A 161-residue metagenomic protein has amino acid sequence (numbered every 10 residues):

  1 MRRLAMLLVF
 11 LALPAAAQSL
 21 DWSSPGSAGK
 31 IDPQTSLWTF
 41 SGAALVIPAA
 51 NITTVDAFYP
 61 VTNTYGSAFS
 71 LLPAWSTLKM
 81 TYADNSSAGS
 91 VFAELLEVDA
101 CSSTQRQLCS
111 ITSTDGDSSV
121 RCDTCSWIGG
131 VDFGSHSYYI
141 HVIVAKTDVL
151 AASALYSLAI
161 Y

Functional and structural regions predicted by a protein language model:
M1-L4: Positively charged n-region of N-terminal signal peptides that target proteins for export
A12-P14: N-terminal signal peptide c-region/cleavage motif recognized by signal peptidases
A17-T53: Glycan-recognition and processing domains
P48-L72: Short beta-strands within extracellular/lumenal beta-sheet-rich domains
L71-N85: A short beta-strand element within beta-rich, extracytoplasmic domains of secreted/secretory-pathway proteins
A88-C101: Short, surface-exposed beta-strand/strand-loop-strand elements in extracellular ectodomains
T104-V131: Extracellular carbohydrate recognition and processing domains and analogous Trp-centered ligand-binding platforms
I128-V149: Noncatalytic modules at the cell exterior or secretory-pathway interfaces, chiefly beta-strand-rich lectin/adhesion
